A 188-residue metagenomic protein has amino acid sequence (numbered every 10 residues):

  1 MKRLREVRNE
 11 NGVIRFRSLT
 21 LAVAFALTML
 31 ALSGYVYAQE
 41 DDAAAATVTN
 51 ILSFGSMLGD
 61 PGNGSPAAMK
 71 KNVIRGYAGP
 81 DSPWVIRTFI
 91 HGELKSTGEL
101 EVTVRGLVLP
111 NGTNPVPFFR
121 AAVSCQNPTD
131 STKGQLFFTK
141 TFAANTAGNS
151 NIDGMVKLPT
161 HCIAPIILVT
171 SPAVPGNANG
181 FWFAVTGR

Functional and structural regions predicted by a protein language model:
M1-F16: N-terminal secretory signal peptides that target proteins for export/translocation
A22-A31: Bacterial N-terminal signal peptides
L32-A38: Sec/Tat signal peptide C-region and signal peptidase I cleavage site
A38-F89, G187-R188: N-terminal segment immediately downstream of the Sec signal-peptide cleavage site in secreted/extracellular proteins
I74-V116: Short, surface-exposed binding/anchoring microloops in extracellular/periplasmic proteins
K95-E99, Q126-D130, P159-H161: A short, structured loop/turn motif at beta-sheet edges
T113-D130: Extended low-complexity, serine/threonine- and proline-enriched intrinsically disordered segments
S131-R188: Helix-rich interaction surfaces within compact, conserved domain-sized segments that mediate assembly or partner
